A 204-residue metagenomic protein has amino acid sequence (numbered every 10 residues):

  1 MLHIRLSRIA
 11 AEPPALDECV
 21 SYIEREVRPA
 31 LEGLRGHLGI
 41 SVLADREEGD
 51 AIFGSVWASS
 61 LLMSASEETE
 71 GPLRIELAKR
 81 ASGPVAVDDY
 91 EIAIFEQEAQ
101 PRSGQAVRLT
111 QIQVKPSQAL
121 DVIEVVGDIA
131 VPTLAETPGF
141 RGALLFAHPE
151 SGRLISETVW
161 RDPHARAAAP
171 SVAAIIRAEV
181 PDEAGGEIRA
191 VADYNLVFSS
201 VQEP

Functional and structural regions predicted by a protein language model:
M1-I52, A58-P204: Short S/T/G/P-rich N-terminal loop/turn motif that feeds into the first structured element of a domain
